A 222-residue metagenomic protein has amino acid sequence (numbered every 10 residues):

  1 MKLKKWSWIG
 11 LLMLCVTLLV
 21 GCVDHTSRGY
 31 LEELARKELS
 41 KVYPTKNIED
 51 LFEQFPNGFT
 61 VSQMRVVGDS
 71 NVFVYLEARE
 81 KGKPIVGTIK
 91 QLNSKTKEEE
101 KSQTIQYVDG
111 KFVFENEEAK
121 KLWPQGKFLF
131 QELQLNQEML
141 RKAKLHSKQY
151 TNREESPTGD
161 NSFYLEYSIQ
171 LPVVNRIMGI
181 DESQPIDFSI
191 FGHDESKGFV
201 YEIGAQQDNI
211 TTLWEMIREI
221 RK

Functional and structural regions predicted by a protein language model:
M1-C22: Sec-dependent bacterial lipoprotein signal peptides
T17-Q63: N-terminal leader/targeting segments and the immediate start of mature chains
I48-N93: N-terminal Sec/ER secretory leader and immediately downstream segment of secreted/extracellular precursors
L51-E53, Y75-E80, T104-I105, S147-T158 (+1 more regions): Short, exposed beta-strand/loop patches in secreted or surface proteins that constitute
Y75-L129: An acidic-aromatic
G82-V86, D160-Y164, G198: A generic structural signal for beta-strand entry/edge sites
V108-G159: Flexible, processing/modification-adjacent segments and terminal tails in exported/periplasmic/extracellular proteins
F163-K222: Gly/Pro-enriched, hydrophobic low-complexity segments that function as extracytoplasmic propeptides/linkers
